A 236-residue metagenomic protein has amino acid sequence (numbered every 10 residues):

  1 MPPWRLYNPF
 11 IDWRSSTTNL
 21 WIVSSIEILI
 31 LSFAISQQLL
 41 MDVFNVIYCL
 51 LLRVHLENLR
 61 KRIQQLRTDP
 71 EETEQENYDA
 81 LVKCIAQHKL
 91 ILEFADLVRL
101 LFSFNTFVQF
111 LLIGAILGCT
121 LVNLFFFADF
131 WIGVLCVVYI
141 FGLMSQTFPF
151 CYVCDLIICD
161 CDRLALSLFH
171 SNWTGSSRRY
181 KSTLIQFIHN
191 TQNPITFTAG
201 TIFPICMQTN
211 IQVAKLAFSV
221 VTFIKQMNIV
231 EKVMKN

Functional and structural regions predicted by a protein language model:
M1-L20, L52-V98, F110-L111, I158-T222 (+1 more regions): Extended non-transmembrane interhelical loops and adjacent amphipathic helices of multipass membrane proteins
M1-Y48, K61-D79, T120-S145, N210 (+2 more regions): Helix-loop-helix junctions within predominantly alpha-helical proteins
L100-T106: Membrane-interface helix starts
F107, L111-G114, V137, F141: Hydrophobic residues within alpha-helical transmembrane segments of multi-pass solute transporters/permease subunits
L112-A128, V153-D155: Helix-to-loop junction signature of class
F148-P149, V153-C159: Extended C-terminal subregions enriched in glycine
